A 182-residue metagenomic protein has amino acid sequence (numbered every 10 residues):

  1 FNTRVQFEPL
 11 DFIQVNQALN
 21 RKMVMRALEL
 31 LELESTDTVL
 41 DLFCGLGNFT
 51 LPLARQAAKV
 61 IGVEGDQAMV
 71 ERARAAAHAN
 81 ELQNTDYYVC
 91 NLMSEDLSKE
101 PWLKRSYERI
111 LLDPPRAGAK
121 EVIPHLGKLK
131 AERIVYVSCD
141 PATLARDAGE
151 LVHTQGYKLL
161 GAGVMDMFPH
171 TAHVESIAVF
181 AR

Functional and structural regions predicted by a protein language model:
F1-R182: Rossmann-like S-adenosyl-L-methionine
